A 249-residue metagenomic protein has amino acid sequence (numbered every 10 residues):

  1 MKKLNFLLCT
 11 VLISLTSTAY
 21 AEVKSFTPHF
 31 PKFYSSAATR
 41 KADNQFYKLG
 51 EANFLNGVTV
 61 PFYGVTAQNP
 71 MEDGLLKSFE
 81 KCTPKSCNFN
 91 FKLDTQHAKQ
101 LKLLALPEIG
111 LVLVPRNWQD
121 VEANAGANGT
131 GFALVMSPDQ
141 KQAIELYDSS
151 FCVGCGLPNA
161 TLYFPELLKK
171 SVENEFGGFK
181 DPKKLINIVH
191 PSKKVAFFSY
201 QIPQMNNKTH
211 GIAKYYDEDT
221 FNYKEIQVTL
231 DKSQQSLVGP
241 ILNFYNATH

Functional and structural regions predicted by a protein language model:
L4-L15: Sec-dependent N-terminal signal peptides
T10, T83, N88, V153-G156: Secreted/luminal cysteine- and crosslink-motif detector
S17-E22: Sec/Tat signal peptide C-region and signal peptidase I cleavage site
V23-E80, A123-H249: Conserved polar/disulfide-associated segments of primarily extracytoplasmic proteins
T83-A105: Short, compositionally biased strand/turn segments that nucleate or flank brief secondary-structure elements
A98-K99, P107, P115, T130: Extracytoplasmic
P107-A123: Proline-anchored loop/turn motifs at beta-strand termini and strand-loop-strand connectors
